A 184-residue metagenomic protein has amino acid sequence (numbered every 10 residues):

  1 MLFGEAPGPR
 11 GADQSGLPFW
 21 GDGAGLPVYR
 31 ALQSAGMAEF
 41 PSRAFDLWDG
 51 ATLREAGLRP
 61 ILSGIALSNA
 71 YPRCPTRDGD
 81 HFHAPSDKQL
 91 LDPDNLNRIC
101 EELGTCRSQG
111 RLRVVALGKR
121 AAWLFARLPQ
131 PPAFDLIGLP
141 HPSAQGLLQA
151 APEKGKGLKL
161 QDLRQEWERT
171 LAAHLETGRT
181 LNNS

Functional and structural regions predicted by a protein language model:
M1-R113, R120-L128, A144-L147, G157: A polyanion-binding, active-site-adjacent surface
V114-V115, L136: Hydrophobic beta-strand residues in large extracellular and virion-surface proteins
P131-L171: Short, flexible loop segments at boundaries between secondary-structure elements
Q165-S184: Extended, charge-rich low-complexity interaction segments
